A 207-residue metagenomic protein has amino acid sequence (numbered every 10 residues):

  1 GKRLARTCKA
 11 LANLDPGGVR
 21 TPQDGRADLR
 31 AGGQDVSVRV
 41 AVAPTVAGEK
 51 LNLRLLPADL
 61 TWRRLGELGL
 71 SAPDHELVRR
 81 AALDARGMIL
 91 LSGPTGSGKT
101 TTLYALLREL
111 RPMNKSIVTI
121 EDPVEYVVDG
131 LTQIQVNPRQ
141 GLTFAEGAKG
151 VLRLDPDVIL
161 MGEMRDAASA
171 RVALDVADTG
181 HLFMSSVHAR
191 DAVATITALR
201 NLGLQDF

Functional and structural regions predicted by a protein language model:
G1-F207: Short, flexible helix-loop junctions that flank or precede catalytic/ligand sites
